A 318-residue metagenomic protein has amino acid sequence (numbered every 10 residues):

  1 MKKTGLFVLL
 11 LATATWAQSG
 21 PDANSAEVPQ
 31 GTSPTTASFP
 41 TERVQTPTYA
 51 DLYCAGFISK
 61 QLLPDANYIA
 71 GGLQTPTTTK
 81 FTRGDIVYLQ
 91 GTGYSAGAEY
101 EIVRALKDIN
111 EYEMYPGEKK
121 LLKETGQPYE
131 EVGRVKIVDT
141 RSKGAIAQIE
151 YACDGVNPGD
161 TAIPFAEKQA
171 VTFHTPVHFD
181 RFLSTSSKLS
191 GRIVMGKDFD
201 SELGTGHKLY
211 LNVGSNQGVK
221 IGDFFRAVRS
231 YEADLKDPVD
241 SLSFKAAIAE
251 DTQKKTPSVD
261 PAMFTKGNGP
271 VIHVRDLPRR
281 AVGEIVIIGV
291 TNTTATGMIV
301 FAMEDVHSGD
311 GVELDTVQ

Functional and structural regions predicted by a protein language model:
K2-G5, A17-Q318: Surface-exposed, polar/charged interaction patches used for macromolecular assembly or partner binding
L11-A12: Repetitive helical segments and hydrophobic/amphipathic motifs
